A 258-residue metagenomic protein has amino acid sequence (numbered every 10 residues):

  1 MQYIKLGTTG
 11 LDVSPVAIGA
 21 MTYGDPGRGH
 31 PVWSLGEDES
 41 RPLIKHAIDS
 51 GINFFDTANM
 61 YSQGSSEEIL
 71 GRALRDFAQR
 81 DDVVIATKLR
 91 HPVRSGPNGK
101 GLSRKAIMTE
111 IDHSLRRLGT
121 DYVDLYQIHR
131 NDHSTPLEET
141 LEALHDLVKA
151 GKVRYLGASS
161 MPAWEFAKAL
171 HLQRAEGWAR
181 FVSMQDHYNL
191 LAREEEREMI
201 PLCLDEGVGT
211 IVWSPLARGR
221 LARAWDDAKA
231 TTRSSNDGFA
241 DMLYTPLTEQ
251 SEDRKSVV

Functional and structural regions predicted by a protein language model:
M1-V83, K149, A217: N-terminal binding-site loop/beta-alpha segment at the start of enzyme catalytic domains that lines or forms
Y3, N131, T135-V258: Beta/alpha (TIM)-barrel catalytic core signal, keyed to glycine-rich beta->alpha loops juxtaposed to Asp/Glu that bind
L6, I18, S40, A47 (+10 more regions): Conserved, mostly hydrophobic/aromatic
S14-P15, R80-V83, T87, D121-L125 (+2 more regions): Short acidic capping loops at alpha-helix termini that bridge into adjacent secondary structure
G24-D38, V93-M108, H129-T135: Active-site mouth loops of central-metabolism enzymes
W33-A47, G101-L118, F166-H171: Short, acidic/polar
D49, A73-V84, L115-G119, V148 (+1 more regions): Acidic (Asp/Glu)-rich catalytic clusters
R94-Q127, H187, L191-E194: Active-site gating/metal-coordination segments in enzymes
